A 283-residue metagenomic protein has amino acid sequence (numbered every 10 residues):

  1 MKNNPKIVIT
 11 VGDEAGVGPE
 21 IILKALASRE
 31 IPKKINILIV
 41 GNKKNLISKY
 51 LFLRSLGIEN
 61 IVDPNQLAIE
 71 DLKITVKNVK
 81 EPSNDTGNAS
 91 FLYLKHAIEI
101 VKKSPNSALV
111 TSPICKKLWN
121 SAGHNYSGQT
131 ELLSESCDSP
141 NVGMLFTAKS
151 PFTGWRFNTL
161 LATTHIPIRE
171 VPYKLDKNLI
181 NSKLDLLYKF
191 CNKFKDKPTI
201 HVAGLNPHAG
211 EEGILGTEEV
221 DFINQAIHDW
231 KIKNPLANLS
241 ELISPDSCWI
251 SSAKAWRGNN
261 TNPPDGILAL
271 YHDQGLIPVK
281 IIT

Functional and structural regions predicted by a protein language model:
M1-T283: Anion-binding alpha/beta catalytic cores of soluble intermediary-metabolism enzymes, centered on
